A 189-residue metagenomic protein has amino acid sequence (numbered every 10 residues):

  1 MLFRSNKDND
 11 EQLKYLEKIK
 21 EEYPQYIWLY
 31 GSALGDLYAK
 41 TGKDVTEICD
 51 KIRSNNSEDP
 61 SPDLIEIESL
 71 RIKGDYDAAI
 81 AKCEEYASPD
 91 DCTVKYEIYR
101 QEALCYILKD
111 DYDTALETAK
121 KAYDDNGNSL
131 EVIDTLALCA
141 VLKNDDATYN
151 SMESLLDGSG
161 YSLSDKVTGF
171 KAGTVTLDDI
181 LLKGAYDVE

Functional and structural regions predicted by a protein language model:
M1-L2: Short, small-residue-biased leader/transition segments that mark boundaries at the very start of proteins
S5, G35-L37, S69, C105 (+1 more regions): Residue-level signature for tetratricopeptide repeat
N6, K40-T41, K73, K109 (+1 more regions): Structural motif corresponding to the intra-repeat A-B loop/turn of tetratricopeptide repeats
N9-E21, K43-N55, D77-S88, Y112-Y123 (+2 more regions): Alpha-helical repeat scaffolds
P24-Q25, S57, D91-T93, G127 (+1 more regions): Short coil turns that delineate tetratricopeptide repeat
Q25-W28, C49, D59-P60: Acidic, serine/threonine- and glycine-rich low-complexity intrinsically disordered segments that serve as flexible
W28-A33, S61-E68, Y96-Q101, L130-L136 (+1 more regions): Alpha-solenoid helical repeat scaffolds
N55-Y112, E117: Eukaryotic tandem repeat interaction scaffolds
